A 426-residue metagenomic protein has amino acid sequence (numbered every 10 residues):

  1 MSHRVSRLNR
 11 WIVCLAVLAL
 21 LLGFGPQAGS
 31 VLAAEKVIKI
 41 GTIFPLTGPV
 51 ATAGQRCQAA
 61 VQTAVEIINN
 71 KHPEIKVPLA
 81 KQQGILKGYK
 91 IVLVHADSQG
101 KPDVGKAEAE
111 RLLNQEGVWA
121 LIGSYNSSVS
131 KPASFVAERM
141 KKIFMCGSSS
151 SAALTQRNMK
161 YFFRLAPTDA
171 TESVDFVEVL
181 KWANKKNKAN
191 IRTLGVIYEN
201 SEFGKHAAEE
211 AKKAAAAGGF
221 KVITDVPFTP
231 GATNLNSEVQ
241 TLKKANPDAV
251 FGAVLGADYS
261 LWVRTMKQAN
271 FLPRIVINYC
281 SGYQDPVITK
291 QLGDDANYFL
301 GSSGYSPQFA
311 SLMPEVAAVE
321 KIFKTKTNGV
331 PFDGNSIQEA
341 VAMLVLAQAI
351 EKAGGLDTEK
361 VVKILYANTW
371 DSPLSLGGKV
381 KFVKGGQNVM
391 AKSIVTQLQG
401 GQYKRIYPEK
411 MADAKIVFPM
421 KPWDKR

Functional and structural regions predicted by a protein language model:
S2, W11-F24, G29-R426: Extracytosolic ligand-binding ectodomains
